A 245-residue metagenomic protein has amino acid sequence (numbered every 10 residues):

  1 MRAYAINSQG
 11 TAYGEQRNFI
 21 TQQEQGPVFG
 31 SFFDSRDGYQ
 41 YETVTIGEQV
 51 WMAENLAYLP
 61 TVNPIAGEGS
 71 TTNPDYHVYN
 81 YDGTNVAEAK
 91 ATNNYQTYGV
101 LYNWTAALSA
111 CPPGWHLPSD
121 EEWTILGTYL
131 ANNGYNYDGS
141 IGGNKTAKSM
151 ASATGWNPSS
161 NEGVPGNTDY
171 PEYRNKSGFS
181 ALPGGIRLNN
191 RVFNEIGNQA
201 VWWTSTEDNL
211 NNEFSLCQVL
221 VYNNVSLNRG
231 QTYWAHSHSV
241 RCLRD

Functional and structural regions predicted by a protein language model:
M1-E24: Short, surface-exposed linear motifs at loops/turns and structural transition points
Q22-D245: Conserved positions within compact, well-structured domain cores
